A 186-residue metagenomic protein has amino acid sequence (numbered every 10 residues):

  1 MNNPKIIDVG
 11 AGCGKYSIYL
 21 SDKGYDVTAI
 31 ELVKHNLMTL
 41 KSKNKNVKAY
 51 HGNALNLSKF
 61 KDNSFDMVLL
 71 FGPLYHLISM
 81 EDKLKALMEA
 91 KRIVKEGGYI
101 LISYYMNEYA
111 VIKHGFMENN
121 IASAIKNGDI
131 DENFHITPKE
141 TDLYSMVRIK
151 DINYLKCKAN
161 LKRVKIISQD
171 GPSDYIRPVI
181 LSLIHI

Functional and structural regions predicted by a protein language model:
G10-G12: Class I SAM-dependent methyltransferase "Motif I" SAM/SAH-binding loop
G14-N56: Class I SAM-dependent methyltransferase SAM/SAH-binding core
S58-V68: A short acidic, Gly/Pro-enriched loop at the edge of an enzyme's catalytic core that lines a small-molecule cofactor
M67-E81: A short SAM/SAH-binding and catalytic strip from SAM-dependent methyltransferases
L84-E96: A short glycine-rich, Lys/Arg-flanked "PGG" loop and its adjoining helix->strand segment in the class I
L101-G128: Conserved class I S-adenosyl-L-methionine
L143-N160, I166: Short alpha-helix
I184-I186: Conserved small/polar residues in nucleotide/adenosyl-binding loops
